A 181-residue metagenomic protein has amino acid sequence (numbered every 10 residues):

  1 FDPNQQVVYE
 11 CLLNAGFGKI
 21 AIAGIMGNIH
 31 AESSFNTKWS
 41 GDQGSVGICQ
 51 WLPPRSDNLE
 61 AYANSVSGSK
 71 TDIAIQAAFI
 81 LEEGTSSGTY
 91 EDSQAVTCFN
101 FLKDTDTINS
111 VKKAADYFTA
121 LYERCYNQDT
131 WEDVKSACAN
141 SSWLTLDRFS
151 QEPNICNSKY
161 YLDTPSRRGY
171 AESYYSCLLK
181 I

Functional and structural regions predicted by a protein language model:
F1, Y62-I181: Non-catalytic cell-wall polysaccharide-engagement segments
F1-A31: Export/targeting segments at the very N-terminus of extracytoplasmic proteins
P3, I20-A23, V46, I75 (+1 more regions): Conserved active-site and cofactor/substrate-binding residues in soluble primary-metabolism enzymes
L13, N36-D42: Hydrophobic alpha-helical bundle architecture
G18, S34-F35, S86, Y90: A general structural signal for well-ordered secondary-structure junctions
G24-H30, N36-T37, G47-P53, Q76-E82 (+1 more regions): Structural recognition of the beta-strand scaffold that forms the well-ordered cores of secreted hydrolase catalytic
N36-K38, N58-E60, Q128: Short, solvent-exposed loop/turn elements at domain surfaces
D42-A61: Substrate-binding/active-site groove segments that recognize and process beta-1,4-linked N-acetyl-hexosamine
